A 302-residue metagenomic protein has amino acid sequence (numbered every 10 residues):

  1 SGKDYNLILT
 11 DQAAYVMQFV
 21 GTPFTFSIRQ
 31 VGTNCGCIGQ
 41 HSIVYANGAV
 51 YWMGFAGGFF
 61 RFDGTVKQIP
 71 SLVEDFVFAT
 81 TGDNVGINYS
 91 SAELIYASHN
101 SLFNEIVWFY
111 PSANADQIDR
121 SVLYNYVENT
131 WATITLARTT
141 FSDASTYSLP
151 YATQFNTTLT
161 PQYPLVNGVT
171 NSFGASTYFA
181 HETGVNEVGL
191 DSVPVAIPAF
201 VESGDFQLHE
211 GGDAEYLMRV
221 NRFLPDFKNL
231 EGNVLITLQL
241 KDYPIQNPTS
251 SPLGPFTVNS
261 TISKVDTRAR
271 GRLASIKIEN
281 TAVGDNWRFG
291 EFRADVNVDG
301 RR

Functional and structural regions predicted by a protein language model:
D4-Y5, H41: Beta-propeller and closely related beta-sheet repeat lectin domains
N6-N34: Surface-exposed extracellular loop regions of Gram-negative outer-membrane beta-barrel proteins
N34-V50, F55-R302: Beta-sheet repeat architectures centered on beta-propellers
